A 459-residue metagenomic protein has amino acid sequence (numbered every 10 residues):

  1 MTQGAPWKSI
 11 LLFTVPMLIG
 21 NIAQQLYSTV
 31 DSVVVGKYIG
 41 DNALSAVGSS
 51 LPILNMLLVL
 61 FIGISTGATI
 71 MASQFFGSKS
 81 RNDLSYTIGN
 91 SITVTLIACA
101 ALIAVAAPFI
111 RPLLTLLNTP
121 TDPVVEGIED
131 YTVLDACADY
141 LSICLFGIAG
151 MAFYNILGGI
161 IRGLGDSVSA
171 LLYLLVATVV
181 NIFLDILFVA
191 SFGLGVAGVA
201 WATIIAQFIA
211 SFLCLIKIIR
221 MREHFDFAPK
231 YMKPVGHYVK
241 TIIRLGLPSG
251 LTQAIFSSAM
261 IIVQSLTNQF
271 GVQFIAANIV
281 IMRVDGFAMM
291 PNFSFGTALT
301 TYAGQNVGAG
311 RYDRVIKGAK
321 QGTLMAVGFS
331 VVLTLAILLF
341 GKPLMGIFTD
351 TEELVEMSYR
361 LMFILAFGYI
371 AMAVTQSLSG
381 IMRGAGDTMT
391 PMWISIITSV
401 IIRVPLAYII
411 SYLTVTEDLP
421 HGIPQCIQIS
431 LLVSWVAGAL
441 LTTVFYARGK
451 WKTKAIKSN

Functional and structural regions predicted by a protein language model:
M1-T14, A72-G147, S191-G246, A303-G368 (+1 more regions): Short alpha-helical transmembrane segments in multi-pass integral membrane proteins
L12-D31, I143, A177, A206-A210 (+4 more regions): Transmembrane helical elements of multi-pass membrane transporters/channels
M17, N21, V33, I70 (+15 more regions): Transmembrane alpha-helix boundary and packing residues in multipass membrane permease domains and related
L18, I22, L26, V30 (+18 more regions): Generic alpha-helical transmembrane segments of integral inner-membrane proteins, especially permease/transport modules
L26-L44, L114-Y131, L187-L194, A254-R283 (+4 more regions): Helix-terminus/linker motif at the lipid-water interface of multi-pass membrane proteins
V35-N55, T132-D139, V196-A197, Y238-L245 (+4 more regions): Interfacial/gating helices of multi-pass transporter permease domains
L44-A104, M151-A170, A277-G341, M372-I394: Small-residue-rich hydrophobic transmembrane alpha-helices
S65, I143-R162, A170-T178, V199-C214 (+5 more regions): Short runs within selected transmembrane alpha-helices of multi-pass transporters and secretion channels
